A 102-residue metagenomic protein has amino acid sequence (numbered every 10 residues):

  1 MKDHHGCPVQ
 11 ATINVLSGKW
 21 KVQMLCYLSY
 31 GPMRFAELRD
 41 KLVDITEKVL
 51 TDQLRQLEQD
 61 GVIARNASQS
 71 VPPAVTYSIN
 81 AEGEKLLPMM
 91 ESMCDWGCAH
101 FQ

Functional and structural regions predicted by a protein language model:
D3-K48, S68-S70, T76: N-terminal helix-turn-helix DNA-binding core of bacterial DNA-binding proteins
V22, D60, M89-F101: Alpha-helical linker/hinge and terminal dimerization helices associated with HTH transcriptional regulators
Q53: Residues within the DNA-recognition helix of helix-turn-helix
E58-N66: A short, conserved structural fragment
Q69, F101-Q102: Short helix-loop hinge/linker segments at domain boundaries
Q69-S92: Basic, amphipathic "hinge/linker" alpha-helix immediately C-terminal to the N-terminal HTH DNA-binding motif
